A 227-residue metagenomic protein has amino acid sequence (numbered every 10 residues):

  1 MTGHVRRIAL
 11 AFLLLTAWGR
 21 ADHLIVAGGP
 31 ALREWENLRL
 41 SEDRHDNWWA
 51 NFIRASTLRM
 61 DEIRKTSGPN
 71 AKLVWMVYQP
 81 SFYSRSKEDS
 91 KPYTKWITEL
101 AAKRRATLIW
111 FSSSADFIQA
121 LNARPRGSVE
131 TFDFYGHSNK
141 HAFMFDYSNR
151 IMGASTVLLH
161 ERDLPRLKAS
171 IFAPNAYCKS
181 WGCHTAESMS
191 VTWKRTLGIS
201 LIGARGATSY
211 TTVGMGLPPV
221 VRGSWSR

Functional and structural regions predicted by a protein language model:
M1-A9: Bacterial N-terminal signal peptides that target proteins for export
A11-G19: Hydrophobic h-region of N-terminal signal peptides that target proteins for export in Gram-negative bacteria
R20-A21, N70-L73, R126-T131, A173-Y177: A general structural motif
D22-F117: A domain-level signal for caspase-like cysteine endopeptidase catalytic cores and their zymogen-processing architecture
S56-S67, Q119-P125, H160-I171: Short, basic/hydrophobic alpha-helical segments
D89-S90, A120-N122, A142-S148: Long, folded non-catalytic interaction modules
N122-V129, G214-W225: Short, surface-exposed amphipathic charged segments that create phosphate/polyanion-binding patches used for binding
V129-V213: Catalytic cores of nucleophile-dependent amide-cleaving enzymes
